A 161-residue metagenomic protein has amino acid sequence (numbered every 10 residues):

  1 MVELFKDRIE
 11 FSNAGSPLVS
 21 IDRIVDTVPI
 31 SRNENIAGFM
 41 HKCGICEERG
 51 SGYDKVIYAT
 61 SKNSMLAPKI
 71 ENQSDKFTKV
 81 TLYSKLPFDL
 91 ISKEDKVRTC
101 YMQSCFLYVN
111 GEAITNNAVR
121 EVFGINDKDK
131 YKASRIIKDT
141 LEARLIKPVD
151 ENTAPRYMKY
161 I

Functional and structural regions predicted by a protein language model:
M1-I161: C-terminal regulatory or interaction extensions
